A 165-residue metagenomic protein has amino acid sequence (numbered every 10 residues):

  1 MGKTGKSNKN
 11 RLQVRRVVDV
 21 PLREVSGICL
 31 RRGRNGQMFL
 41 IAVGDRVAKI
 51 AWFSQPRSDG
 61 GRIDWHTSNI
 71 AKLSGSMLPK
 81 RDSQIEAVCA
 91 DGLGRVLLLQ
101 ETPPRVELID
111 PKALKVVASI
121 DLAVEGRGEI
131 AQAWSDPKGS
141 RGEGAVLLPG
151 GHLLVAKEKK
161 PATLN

Functional and structural regions predicted by a protein language model:
M1-N165: Sequence/structural signature of beta-propeller domains
